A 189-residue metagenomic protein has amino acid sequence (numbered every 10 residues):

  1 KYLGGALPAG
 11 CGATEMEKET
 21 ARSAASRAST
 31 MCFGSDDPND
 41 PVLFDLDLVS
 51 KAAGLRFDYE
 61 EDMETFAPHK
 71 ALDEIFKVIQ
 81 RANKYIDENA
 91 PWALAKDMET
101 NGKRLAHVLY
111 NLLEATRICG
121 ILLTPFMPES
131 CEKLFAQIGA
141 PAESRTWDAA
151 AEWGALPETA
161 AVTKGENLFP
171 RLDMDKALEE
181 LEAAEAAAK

Functional and structural regions predicted by a protein language model:
K1-R104: Long, charged, mostly alpha-helical binding arms that flank functional sites
S23-S26, E61, F66-A67, F76-K189: Basic, alpha-helical terminal appendages of large translation-related enzymes
